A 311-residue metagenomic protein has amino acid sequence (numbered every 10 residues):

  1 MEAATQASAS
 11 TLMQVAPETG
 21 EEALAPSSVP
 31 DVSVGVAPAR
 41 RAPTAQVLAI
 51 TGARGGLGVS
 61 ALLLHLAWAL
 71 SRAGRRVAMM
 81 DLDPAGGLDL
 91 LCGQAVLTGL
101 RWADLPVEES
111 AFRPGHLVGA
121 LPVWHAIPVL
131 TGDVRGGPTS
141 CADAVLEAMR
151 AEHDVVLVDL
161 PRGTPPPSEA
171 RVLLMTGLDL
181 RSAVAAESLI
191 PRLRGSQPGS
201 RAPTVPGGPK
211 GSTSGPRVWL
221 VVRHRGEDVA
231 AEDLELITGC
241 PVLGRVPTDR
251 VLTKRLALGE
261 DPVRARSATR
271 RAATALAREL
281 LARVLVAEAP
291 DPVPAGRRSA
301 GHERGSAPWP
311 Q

Functional and structural regions predicted by a protein language model:
M1-L48, A95-F112, P191-V218, H224-D228 (+3 more regions): Acidic-aromatic/histidine active-site loop/patch
G35-R75: Walker A (P-loop) phosphate-binding motif
A49, R76-M80, L173-L174: Conserved beta-strand elements of the Class I
T51-R54, L82-P84, T131-R135, D159-G163 (+3 more regions): Structural motif
T51-R54, M79-E152, T253-L258, P262: P-loop/Walker-type NTP enzyme "switch/lid" segment
G56-V59, P138, S182, E227: Alpha-helix N-cap/loop-to-helix initiation residues
P84, C141-V145, P165, R181-A185 (+1 more regions): Helical mechanochemical/support elements of P-loop NTPase systems and associated helical scaffolds
A144-R255: Conserved catalytic-core segment of NTP-binding enzymes
